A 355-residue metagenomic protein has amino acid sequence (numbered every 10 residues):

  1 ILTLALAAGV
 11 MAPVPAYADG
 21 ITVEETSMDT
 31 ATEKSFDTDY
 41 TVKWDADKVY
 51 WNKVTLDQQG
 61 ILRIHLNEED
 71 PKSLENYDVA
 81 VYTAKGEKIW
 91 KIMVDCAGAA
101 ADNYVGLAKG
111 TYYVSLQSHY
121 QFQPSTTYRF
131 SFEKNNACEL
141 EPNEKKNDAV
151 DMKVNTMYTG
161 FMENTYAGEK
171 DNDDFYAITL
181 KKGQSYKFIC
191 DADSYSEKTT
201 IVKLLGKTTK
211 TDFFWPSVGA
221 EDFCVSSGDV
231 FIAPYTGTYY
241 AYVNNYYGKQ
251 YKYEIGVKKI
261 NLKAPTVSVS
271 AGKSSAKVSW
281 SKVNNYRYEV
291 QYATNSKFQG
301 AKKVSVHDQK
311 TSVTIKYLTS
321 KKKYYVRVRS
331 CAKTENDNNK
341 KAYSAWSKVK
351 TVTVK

Functional and structural regions predicted by a protein language model:
A16-G60, C96, S131-A177, K181-Q184 (+3 more regions): Non-catalytic extracellular/lumenal accessory regions of secreted precursors
Y50-N52, E75-Y77, S115-N135, D174-Y176 (+3 more regions): Edge beta-strands of jelly-roll/beta-sandwich modules across compartments, strongly enriched in secreted/luminal
Y104-L107, L180, F231-A233, I315-T319: Short, flexible loop/turn segments at beta-strand junctions in immunoglobulin-like and fibronectin type III
V114, F188, Y239-A241, V326: Hydrophobic beta-strand segments within extracellular beta-sandwich modules
I260-N284, N338-K355: Pro/Thr/Ser/Gly-rich low-complexity, intrinsically disordered linker/stalk tracts
N285-V304: Extracellular low-complexity, O-glycosylation-prone stalks/linkers
Q309-V313: Short S/T/G- and acidic-enriched coil/turn segments that sit immediately N-terminal to beta-strands in beta-sandwich
Y317-E335: Beta-strand-rich modules
